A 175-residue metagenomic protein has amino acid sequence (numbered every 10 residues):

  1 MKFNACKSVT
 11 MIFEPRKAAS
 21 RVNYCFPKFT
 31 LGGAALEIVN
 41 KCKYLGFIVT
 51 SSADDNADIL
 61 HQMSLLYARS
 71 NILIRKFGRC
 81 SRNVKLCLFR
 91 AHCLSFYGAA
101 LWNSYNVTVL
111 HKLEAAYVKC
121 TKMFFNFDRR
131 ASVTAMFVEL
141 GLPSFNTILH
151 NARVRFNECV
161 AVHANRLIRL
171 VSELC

Functional and structural regions predicted by a protein language model:
K2-N40: Short, conserved micro-motifs composed of acidic
N4, L60, S64-Y67, C87 (+3 more regions): Conserved structured core elements
C6-K7, L88, A100-V107, A131-V138 (+1 more regions): Short coil/turn segments at secondary-structure boundaries
C6-R16, L110-K112, Y117-V118, A135-L142: A glycine-rich phosphate-binding loop feature that marks nucleotide/adenosyl-phosphate handling sites
T30-Y105, E158, L167: Basic, alpha-helical interaction scaffolds
C93, L113-F124, R153: Short amphipathic alpha-helical coiled-coil/interface segments
F125-C175: Acidic catalytic cores of enzymes that act on phosphate-bearing nucleotides/polynucleotides
